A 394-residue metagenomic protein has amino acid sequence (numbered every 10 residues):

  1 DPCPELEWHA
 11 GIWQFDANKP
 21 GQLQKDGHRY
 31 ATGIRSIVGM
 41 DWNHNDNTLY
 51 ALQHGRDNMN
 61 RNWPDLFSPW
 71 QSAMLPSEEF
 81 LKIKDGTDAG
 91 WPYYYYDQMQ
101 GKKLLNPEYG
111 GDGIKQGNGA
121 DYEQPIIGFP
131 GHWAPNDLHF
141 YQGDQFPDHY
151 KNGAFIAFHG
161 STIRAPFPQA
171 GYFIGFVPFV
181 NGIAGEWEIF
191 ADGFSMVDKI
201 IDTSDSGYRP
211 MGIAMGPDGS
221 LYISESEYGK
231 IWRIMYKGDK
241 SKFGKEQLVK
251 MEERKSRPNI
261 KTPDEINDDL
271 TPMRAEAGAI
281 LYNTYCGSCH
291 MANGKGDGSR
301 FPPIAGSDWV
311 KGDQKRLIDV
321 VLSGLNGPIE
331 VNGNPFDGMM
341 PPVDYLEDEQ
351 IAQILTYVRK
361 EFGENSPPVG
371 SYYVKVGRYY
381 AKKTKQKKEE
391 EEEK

Functional and structural regions predicted by a protein language model:
D1-Q24, I34-S36, M40-Y208, I234-T262: Beta-propeller domain segments
R29-Y30, I189, N293, P303 (+1 more regions): Conserved beta-strand positions that form and line the central face of beta-propeller blades
R56, Y228-G229: Loop/turn residues immediately N-terminal
Y96, Q169, S241-M273, V331-K394: Flexible coil segments in periplasmic/lumen-exposed cytochrome c-class electron-transfer proteins
E186, S224, K242-F243, E276-G287 (+1 more regions): Sequence context surrounding c-type heme c attachment/ligation sites in exported
I213, I231, G278-A292, M340 (+1 more regions): The canonical Cys-X-X-Cys-His
M235, H290, L322-L325, F362: Protein kinase-like catalytic domain
T271-D297, V310-S323: Sequence/structural segment immediately N-terminal to covalent heme-attachment motifs in c-type and related
